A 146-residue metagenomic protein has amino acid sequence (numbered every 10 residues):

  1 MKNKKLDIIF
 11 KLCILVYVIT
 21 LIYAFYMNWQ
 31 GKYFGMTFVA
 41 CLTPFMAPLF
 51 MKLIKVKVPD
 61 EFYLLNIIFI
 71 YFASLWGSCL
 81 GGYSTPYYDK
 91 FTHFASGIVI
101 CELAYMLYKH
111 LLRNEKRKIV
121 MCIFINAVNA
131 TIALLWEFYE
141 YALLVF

Functional and structural regions predicted by a protein language model:
M1-F146: Bulky hydrophobic segments
